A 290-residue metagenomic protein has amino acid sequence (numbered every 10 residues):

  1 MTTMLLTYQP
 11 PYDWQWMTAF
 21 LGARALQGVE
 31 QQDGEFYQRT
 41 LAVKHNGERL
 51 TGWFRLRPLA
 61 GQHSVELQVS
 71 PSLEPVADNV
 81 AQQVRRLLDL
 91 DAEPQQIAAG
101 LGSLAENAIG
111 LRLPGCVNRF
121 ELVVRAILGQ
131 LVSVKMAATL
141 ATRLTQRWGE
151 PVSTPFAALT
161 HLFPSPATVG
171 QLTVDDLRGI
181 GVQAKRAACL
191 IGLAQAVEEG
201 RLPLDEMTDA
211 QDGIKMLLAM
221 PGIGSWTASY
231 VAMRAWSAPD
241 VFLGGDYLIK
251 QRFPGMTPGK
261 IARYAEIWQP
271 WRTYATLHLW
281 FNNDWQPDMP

Functional and structural regions predicted by a protein language model:
M1-P290: HhH-family (HhH-GPD) DNA N-glycosylase catalytic core used in base-excision repair
